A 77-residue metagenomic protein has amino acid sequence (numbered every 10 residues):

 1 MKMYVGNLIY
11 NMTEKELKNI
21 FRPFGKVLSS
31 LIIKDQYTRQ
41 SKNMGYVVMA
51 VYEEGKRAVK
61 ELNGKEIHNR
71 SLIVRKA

Functional and structural regions predicted by a protein language model:
M1-K76: Canonical RRM/RBD RNA-binding surface and closely related RRM-like beta-sheet modules in eukaryotic RNA-binding proteins
